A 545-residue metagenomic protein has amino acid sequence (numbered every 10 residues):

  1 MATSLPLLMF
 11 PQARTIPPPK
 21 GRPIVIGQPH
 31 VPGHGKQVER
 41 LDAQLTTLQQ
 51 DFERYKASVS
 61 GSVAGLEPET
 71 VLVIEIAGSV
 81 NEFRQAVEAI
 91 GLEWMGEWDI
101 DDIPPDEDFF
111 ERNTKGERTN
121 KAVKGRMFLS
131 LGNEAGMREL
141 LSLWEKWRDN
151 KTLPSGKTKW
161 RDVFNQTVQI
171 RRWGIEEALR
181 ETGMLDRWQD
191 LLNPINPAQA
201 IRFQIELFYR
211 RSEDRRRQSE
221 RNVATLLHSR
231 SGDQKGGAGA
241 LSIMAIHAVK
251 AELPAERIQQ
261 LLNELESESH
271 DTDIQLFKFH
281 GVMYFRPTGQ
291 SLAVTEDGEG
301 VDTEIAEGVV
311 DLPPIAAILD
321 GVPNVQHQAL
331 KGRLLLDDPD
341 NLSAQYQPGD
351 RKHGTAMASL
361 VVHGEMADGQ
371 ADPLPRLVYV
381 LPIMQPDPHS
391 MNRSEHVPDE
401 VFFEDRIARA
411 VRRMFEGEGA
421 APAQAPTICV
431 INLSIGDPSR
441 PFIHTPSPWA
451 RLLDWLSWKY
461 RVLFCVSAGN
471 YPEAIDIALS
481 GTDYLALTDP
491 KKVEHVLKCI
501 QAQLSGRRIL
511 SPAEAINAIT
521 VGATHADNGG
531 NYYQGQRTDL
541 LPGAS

Functional and structural regions predicted by a protein language model:
A2-A57, G61, P68-V73, I90-Q199 (+1 more regions): Autoinhibitory propeptides
L72-F83, E206-S219: Short, surface-exposed ligand-recognition loops at beta-strand->loop->(often short) alpha-helix junctions that present
R187-L191, A255-R257, V294-I305, V362-M366 (+2 more regions): Short alpha-helical segments and helix-capping/turn motifs at coil-helix boundaries
I195, L241, A306-V309, G369-A371 (+4 more regions): A general structural signal for short secondary-structure junctions and capping/turn motifs
L207-R211, L253-R257, D320-P323, P382-Q385 (+2 more regions): Short, flexible loop/turn elements at secondary-structure junctions
Q218, D387-A515: Substrate-binding/access-modulating region of protease and related hydrolase catalytic domains
E304-D338, A344-F403, A425-T427, P441-F442 (+4 more regions): Subtilisin-like serine protease catalytic core
V322-A329, V493-S545: Extracellular S/T/G-rich loop segment that most often corresponds to the catalytic His/Ser-adjacent loop
